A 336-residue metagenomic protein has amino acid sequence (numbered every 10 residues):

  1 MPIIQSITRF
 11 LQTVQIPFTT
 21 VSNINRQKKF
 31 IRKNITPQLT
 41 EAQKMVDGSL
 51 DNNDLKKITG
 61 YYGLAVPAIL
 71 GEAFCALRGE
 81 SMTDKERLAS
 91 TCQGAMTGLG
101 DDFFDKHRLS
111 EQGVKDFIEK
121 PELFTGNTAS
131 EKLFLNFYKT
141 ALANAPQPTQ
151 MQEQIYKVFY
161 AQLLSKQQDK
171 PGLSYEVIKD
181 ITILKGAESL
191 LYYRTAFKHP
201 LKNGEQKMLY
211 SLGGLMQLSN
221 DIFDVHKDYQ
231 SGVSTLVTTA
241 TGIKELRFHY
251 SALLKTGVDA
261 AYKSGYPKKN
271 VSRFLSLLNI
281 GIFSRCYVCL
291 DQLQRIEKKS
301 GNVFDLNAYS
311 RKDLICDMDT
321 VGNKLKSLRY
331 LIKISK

Functional and structural regions predicted by a protein language model:
M1-A95, L99, K106, M151 (+3 more regions): Conserved N-terminal diphosphate/IPP-binding helix and adjacent helical/loop segment of trans-prenyltransferase domains
N34-I35, N53-E72, R87, M96 (+2 more regions): All-alpha helical catalytic cores of prenyl diphosphate-utilizing isoprenoid enzymes
F103-E111, D224-S231: Catalytic Zn2+-binding segment of zinc metalloproteases
R108-L109, E153, Q206, A252: Short sequence/structural elements of tandem HEAT/ARM alpha-solenoid repeats
G113-T140, L173-L184, Q230-K263: Divalent-cation-assisted or electrostatically stabilized phosphate/pyrophosphate-binding catalytic cores
F137-A143, K268-E297: Glycogenin-like
G204-R285: Active-site/pore-lining binding-face segments in mid-to-C-terminal subdomains
S284-K336: Acidic, carboxylate-rich catalytic segments that either coordinate divalent cations
